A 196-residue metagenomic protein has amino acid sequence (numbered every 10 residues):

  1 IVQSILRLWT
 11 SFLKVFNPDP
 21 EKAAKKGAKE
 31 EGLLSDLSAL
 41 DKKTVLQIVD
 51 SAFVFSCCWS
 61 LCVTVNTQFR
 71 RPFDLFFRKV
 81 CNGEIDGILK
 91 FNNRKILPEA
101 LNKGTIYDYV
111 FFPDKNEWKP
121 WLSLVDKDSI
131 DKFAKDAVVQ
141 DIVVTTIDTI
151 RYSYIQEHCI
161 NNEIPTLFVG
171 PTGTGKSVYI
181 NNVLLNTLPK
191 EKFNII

Functional and structural regions predicted by a protein language model:
I1-I196: AAA+ P-loop NTPase catalytic core
